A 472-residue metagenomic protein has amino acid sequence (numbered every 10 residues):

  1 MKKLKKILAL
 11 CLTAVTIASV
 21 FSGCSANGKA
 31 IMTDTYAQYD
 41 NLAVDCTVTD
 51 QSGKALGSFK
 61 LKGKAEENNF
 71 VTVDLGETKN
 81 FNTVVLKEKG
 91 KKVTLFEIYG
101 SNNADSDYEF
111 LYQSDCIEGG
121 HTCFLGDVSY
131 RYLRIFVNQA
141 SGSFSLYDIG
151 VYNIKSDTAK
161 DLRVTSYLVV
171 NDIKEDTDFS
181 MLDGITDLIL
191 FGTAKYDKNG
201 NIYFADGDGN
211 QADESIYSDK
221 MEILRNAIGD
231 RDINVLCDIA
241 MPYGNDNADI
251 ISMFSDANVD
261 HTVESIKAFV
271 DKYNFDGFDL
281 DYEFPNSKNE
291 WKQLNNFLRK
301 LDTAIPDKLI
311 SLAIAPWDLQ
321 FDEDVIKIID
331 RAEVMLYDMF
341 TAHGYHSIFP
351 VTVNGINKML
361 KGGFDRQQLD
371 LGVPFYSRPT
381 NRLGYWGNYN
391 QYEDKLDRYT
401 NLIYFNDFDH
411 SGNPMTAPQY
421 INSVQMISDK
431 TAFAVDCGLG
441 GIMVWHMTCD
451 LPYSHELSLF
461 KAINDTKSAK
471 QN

Functional and structural regions predicted by a protein language model:
V20-T33: Sec-dependent signal peptide cleavage junction
N27, L56-Y108, C116-T158, R331: Aromatic, loop-rich ligand-recognition surfaces of beta-strand-rich domains
K155-H261, S265: Glycan-recognition patch characteristic of GH18 chitinases/ENGases and related GlcNAc/peptidoglycan-binding proteins
T165-S166, K198-I216, F284-R398: Substrate-binding surface in catalytic domains of secreted glycosidases
L188, L280, A332, L371 (+2 more regions): Conserved, mostly hydrophobic/aromatic
S255-F278, F297-K300, A304, A315-V325: An active-site-proximal structural segment forming one wall of the substrate-binding cleft that immediately precedes
V263-W291, M335-D338, M443: Active-site groove signature of glycoside hydrolases
Q367-F433, Y453, L459-N472: Glycan-binding loop/region signatures in secreted carbohydrate-active enzymes
